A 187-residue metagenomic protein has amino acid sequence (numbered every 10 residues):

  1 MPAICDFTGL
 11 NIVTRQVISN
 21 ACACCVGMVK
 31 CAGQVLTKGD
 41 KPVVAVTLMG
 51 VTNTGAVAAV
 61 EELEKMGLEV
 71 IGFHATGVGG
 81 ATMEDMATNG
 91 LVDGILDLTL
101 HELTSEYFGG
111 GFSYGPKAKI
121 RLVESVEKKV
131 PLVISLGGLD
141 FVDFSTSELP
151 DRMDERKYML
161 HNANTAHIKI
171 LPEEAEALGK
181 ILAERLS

Functional and structural regions predicted by a protein language model:
M1-P2, I71, L96, V133-S135: Hydrophobic/aromatic beta-strand patches that form the interior of the parallel beta-sheet core in alpha/beta enzyme
M1-V51, A177, A183-E184: Cap/lid and interdomain-hinge subdomains that line or gate substrate/regulatory clefts in soluble alpha/beta enzymes
C5-F7, L48-T52, H74-A81, T99-L103 (+1 more regions): Glycine-rich beta-alpha junction loops
I12-C24, V51-A58, G77-T82, G90 (+3 more regions): Conserved active-site and cofactor/substrate-binding residues in soluble primary-metabolism enzymes
V35-K41, E62, M86-N89, E124-E127 (+1 more regions): Solvent-exposed alpha-helices and their adjacent loops that cap or buttress functional pockets in soluble metabolic
G39-G77: Glycine-rich phosphate/diphosphate-binding loop of Rossmann-like nucleotide-binding domains
E61-K117: Acidic, glycine-rich loop-and-beta core segments that form the ion-binding/anion-interacting portion of active sites
Y114-S187: C-terminal non-catalytic interaction/assembly regions of soluble proteins
